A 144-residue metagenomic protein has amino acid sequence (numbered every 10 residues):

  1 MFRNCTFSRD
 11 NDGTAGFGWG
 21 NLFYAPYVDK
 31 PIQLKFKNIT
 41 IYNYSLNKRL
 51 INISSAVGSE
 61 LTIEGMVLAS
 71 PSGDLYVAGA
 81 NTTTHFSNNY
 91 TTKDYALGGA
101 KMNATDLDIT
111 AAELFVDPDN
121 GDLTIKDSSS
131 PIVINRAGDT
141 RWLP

Functional and structural regions predicted by a protein language model:
M1-D122, S129, L143-P144: Extracellular beta-rich repeat passengers
D127-V133: Conserved C-terminal active-site "lid" loop/helix of NAD(P)H-dependent oxidoreductases that clamps the redox cofactor
V133-P144: Short, low-complexity, Pro/Ser/Thr/Gly-rich segments in the mature regions of secreted, periplasmic
